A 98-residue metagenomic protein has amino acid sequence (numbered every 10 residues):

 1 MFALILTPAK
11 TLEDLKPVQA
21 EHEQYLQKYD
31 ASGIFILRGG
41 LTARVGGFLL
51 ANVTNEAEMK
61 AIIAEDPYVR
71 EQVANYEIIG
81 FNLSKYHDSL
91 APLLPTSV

Functional and structural regions predicted by a protein language model:
M1-V98: Conserved, structured core segments of small domains
